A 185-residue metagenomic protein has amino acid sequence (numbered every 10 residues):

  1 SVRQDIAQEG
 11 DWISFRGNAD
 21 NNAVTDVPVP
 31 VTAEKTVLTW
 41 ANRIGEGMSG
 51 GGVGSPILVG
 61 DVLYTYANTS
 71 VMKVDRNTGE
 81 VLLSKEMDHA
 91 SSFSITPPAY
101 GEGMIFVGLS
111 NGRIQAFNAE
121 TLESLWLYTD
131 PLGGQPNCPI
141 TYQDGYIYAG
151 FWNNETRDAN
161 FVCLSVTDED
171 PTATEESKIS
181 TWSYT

Functional and structural regions predicted by a protein language model:
V2-T39: Blade/loop signatures of beta-propeller domains
I6-A19, M48-M72, D88-Q115, L132-V162 (+2 more regions): Repeat-blade elements of multi-bladed beta-propeller folds
N21-N22, V81, T156, D170-P171: Eukaryotic short linear interaction motifs
T25-V31, D170-I179: Acidic Ser/Thr/Pro-rich low-complexity disordered segments that often serve as glycosylated linkers/stalks around
V27, E34, N68, T78-G79 (+2 more regions): Terminal low-complexity, poorly structured segments
L38-E46, E80-M87, E123-T129, I179-Y184: A short beta-strand motif characteristic of beta-propeller blades
D75-G79, N118-L122, S165-E169: Short loop/turn segments that connect beta-strands within beta-propeller blades
